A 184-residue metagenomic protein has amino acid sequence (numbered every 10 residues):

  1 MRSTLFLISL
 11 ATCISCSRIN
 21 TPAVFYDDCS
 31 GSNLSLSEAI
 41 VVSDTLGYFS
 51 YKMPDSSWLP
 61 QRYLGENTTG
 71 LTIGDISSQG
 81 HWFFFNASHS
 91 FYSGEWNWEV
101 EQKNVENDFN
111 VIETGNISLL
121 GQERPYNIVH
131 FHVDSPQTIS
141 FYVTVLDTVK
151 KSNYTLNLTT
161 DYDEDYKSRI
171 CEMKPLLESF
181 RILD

Functional and structural regions predicted by a protein language model:
T4-C13: Sec-dependent N-terminal signal peptides
S15-T72, Q79, V111, T148-K150 (+1 more regions): N-terminal targeting sequences that direct proteins away from the cytosol to non-cytosolic compartments
P54-W58, A87-Y92, T144-D147: A short, sequence-level motif marking secondary-structure junctions
T68-E99: A short acidic-to-branched-hydrophobic micro-motif
S90-Y92, V133-D134, Y162-E164: Solvent-exposed loop/turn segments at secondary-structure junctions within structured extracellular/periplasmic domains
W96-N97, E101, S168-E172: Short amphipathic alpha-helical segments
E99-K151: Signature of long, low-cysteine stretches enriched in small and polar/charged residues
